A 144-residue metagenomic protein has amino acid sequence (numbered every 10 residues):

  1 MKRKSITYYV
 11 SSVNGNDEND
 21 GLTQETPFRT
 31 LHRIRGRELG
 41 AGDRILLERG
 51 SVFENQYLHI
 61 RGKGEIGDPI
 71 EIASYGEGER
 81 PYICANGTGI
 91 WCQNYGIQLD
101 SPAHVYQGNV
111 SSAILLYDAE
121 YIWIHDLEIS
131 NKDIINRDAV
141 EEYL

Functional and structural regions predicted by a protein language model:
M1-S5: N-terminal pre-domain segments of enzymes
T7, R37-W91, Y95, L116-E128: Beta-solenoid repeat scaffold
V10-E48, E54: Acidic Gly/Asp/Thr-rich repetitive segments characteristic of extracellular carbohydrate-active and adhesion proteins
S11, D100-H104: Disordered, acidic Ser/Thr/Pro-rich linker "stalks" and the adjacent N-terminal cap of the next globular domain
D20-G21, Q56-L58, C84-A85, I134-E141: Short, solvent-exposed loop/turn and secondary-structure capping segments
L31, Y57-L58, G108-S111: Short alpha-helical segments and helix-capping/turn motifs at coil-helix boundaries
I72, H104-V105: Short Gly/Pro-enriched turn/cap motifs at secondary-structure boundaries
W91-L99, Q107-L144: Right-handed parallel beta-helix
